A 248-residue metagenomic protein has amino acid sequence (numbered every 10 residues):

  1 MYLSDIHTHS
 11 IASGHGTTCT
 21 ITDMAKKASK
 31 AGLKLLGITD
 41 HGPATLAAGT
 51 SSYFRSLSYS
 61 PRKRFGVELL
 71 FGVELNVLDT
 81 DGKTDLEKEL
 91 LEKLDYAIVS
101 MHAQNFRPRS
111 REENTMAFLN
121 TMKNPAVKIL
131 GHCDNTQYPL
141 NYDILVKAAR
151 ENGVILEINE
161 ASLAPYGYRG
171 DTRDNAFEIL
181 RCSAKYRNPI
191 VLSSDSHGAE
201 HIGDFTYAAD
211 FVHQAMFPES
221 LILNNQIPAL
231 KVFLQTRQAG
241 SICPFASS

Functional and structural regions predicted by a protein language model:
M1-A12: Replace "His-x-His-based motif
Y2-S4, G37, F71, I129 (+1 more regions): Residue-level marker for buried hydrophobic side chains located in beta-strands that build the well-ordered beta-sheet
S10-I11, L35-H41: Ser/Thr-glycine-rich phosphate-binding loops at phosphate-binding pockets of nucleotides, nucleotide cofactors
G14-T18, A48-S51, P139-V146, Y166-L180 (+2 more regions): Histidine/acidic-residue-rich catalytic or RNA/ligand-binding cores of hydrolases and nuclease-related proteins
T20-L36, Y59-R62: Alpha-helical scaffold segments that flank or form the walls of functional sites
S29-G32, M122-K123, A184, H213: Non-catalytic positions within long, well-ordered alpha-helices that form the structural scaffold/packing of enzyme
H41, N188-I202: Short acidic/histidine-rich active-site segments
G42-I158, S162, H213-I222, A229-S248: Extended substrate/RNA-proximal surfaces in nucleic-acid metabolism proteins
